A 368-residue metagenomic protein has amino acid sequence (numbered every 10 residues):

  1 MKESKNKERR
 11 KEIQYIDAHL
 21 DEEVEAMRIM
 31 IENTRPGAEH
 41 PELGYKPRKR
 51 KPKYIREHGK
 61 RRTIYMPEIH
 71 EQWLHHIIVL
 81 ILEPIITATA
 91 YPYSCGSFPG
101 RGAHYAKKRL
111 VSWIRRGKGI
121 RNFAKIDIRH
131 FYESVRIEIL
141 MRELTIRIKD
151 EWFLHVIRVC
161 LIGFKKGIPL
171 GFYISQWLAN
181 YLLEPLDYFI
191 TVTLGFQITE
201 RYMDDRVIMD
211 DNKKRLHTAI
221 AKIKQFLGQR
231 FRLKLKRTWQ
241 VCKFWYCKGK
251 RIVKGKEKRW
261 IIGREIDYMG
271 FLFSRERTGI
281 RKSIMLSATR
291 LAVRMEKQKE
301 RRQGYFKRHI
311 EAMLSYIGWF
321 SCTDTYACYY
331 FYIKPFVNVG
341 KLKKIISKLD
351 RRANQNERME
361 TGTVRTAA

Functional and structural regions predicted by a protein language model:
M1-E25, I29, R358-A368: Non-catalytic, polymerase-adjacent accessory regions of viral genome-replication enzymes
M27-K60, W73, K149-G163: Reverse-transcriptase-like RNA-dependent polymerase core
R48-R50, E200-D204, T238-Q240: Short Gly/Ser/Thr- and Asp/Glu-enriched loop/turn motifs at secondary-structure junctions
R61-A90, K165-T193: Conserved pre-motif C helix in the palm subdomain of viral-like polymerases
P67, Q72, H76, G163 (+4 more regions): Right-hand nucleic-acid polymerase module
H75, V79-R136: Active-site-proximal segment of RNA-dependent polymerases
S97-Y105, T199, V207-M209, Q240-K254: Beta-rich nucleic-acid/ligand-interaction surfaces
V111-M203, V207-G228, L235, E265 (+3 more regions): Conserved polymerase palm-domain catalytic core
